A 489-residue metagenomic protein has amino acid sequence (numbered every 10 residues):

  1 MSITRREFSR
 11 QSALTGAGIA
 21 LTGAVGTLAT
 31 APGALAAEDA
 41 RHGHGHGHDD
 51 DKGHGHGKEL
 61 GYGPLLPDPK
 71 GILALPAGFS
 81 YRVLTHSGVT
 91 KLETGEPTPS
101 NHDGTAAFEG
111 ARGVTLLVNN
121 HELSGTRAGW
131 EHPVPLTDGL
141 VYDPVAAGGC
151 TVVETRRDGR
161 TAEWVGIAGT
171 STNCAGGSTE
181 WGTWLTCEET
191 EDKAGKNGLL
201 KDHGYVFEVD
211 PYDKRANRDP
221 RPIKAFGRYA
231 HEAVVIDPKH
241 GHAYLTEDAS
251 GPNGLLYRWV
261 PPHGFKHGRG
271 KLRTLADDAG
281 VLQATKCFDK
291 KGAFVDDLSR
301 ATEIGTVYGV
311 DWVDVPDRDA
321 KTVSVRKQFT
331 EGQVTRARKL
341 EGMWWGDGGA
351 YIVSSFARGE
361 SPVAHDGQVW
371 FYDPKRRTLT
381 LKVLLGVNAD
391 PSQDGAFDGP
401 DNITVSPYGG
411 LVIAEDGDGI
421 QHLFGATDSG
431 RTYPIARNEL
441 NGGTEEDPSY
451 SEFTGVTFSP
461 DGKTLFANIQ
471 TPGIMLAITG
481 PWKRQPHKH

Functional and structural regions predicted by a protein language model:
M1-E7: N-terminal secretory signal peptides
E7-G33: N-terminal export signals
G23-L75: C-terminal segment of N-terminal export signals and the immediately downstream linker at the start of the mature
A147-T155, K201-Y212, R258-P261, G367-P374 (+1 more regions): Beta-propeller blade signature
F288, G292-K382: Beta-propeller domains
S354-F356, Q393-R431: Loop/turn-rich, solvent-exposed surfaces of beta-rich toroidal or solenoidal domains
L385-D401, G430-F458: Conserved blade-ending motifs and adjacent loop-strand segments that build the rim/top face of beta-propeller domains
T457-H489: Blade-level signature of beta-propeller repeat domains, shared across WD40, Kelch, NHL, RCC1 and BNR/Asp-box propellers
